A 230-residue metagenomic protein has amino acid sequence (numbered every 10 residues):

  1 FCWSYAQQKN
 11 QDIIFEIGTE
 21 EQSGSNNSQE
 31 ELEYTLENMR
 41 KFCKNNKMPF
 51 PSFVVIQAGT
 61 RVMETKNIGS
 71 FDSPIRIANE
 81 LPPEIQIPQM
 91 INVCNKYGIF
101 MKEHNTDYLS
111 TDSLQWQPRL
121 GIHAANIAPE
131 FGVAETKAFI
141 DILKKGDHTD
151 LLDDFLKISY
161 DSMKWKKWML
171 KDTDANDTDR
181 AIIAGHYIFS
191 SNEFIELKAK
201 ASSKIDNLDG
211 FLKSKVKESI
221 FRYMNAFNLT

Functional and structural regions predicted by a protein language model:
F1-I91, G98, T106: Helix-rich catalytic cores of soluble enzyme domains
Y97-T230: Flexible, acidic glycine-rich loops studded with aromatic residues
